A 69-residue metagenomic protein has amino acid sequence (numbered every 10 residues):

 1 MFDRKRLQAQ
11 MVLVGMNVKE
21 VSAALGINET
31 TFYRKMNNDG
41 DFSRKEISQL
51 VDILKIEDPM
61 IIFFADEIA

Functional and structural regions predicted by a protein language model:
R6, Q10, V14-G15, R34 (+1 more regions): Short, charged recognition helix plus adjacent turn of helix-turn-helix-like nucleic-acid-binding domains
Q8, K19, S48: Residues within the helices of the helix-turn-helix
M11, S22, V51: The alpha-helix within a helix-turn-helix
G15-Y33: Short alpha-helical DNA-recognition segment
D39-K45: Short, solvent-exposed alpha-helical "recognition" segments
K45-I61: DNA major-groove recognition helix of helix-turn-helix/homeodomain DNA-binding modules
